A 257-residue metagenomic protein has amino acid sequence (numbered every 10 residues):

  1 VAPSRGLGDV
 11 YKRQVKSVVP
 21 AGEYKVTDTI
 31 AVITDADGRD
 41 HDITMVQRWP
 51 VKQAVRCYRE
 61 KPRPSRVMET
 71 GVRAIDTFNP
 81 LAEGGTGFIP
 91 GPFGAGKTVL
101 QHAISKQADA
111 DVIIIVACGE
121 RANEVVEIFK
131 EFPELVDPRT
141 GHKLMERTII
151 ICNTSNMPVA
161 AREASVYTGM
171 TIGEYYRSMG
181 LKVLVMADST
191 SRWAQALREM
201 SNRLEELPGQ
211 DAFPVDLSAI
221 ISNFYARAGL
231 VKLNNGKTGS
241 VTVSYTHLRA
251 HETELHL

Functional and structural regions predicted by a protein language model:
A2-L7, Y11, H247-A250, E254-L257: Single conserved hydrophobic/aromatic residue that forms the stacking wall/gate of nucleotide- or nucleobase-binding
D9, D28, V32-G85, Q101-A103 (+2 more regions): P-loop NTPase nucleotide-binding/switch module
D9-K25: Short beta-strand segments of a lipoyl-like beta-sandwich/carrier module
P64-S65, I114-C118, T148-A164, R203-A219: Flexible beta-alpha connector loops of hexameric P-loop NTPases
G91: The Walker A (P-loop) glycine that initiates the GxxxxGKT/S ATP-binding motif of P-loop NTPases
G96-V99, I104, A108-D111, A122-N123 (+2 more regions): Conserved P-loop NTPase nucleotide-binding/switch module
S105-M145: Conserved P-loop
